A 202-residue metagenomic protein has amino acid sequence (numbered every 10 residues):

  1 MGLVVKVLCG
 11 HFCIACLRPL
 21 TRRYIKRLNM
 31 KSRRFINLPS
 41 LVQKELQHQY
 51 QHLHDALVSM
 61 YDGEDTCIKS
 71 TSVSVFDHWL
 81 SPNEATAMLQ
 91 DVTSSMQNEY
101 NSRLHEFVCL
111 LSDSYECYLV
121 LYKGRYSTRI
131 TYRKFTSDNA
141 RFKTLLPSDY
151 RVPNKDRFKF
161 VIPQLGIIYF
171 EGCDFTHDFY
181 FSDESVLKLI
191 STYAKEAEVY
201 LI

Functional and structural regions predicted by a protein language model:
K6, K26-N29: Intrinsically disordered, low-complexity polyampholyte segments enriched for Lys and acidic residues
C9, C13-C16: Cysteine-centered motifs
R18, R22-R23, R27: Basic polycationic patches enriched in arginine
N29-T176, F181-I202: Structured alpha/beta or helical-core interaction and ligand-binding surfaces enriched in interleaved
